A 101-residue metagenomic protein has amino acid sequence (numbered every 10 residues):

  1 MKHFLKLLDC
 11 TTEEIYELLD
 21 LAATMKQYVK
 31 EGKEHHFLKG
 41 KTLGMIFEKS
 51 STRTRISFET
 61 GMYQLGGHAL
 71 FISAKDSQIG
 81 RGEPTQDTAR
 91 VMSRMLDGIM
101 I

Functional and structural regions predicted by a protein language model:
M1-I56, T60: Positively charged, low-complexity intrinsically disordered leader regions
T42-L43, F47-G98: Active-site cofactor/substrate anionic-group-binding motifs, chiefly glycine- and Lys/Arg-rich phosphate-binding loops
